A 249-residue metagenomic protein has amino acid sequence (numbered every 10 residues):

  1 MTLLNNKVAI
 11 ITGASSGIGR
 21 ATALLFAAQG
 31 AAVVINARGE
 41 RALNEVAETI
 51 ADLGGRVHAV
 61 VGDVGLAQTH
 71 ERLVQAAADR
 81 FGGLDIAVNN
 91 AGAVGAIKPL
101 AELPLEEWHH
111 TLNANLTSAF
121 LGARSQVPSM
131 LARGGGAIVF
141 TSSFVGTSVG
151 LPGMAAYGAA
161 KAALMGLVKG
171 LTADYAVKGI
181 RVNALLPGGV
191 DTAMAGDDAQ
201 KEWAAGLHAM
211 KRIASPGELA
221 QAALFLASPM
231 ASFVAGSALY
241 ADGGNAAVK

Functional and structural regions predicted by a protein language model:
V8, S15-S16: Conserved glycine-rich cofactor-binding loop
V94-I97, L224, A235-K249: Short C-terminal tail/terminal secondary-structure segment of NAD(P)H-dependent dehydrogenase/reductase domains
K98-L100, E107-L112, A204: Substrate-binding pocket helix/loop in short-chain dehydrogenase/reductase
A123, A160, V168: Active-site helix of classical SDR
P128, T147, K169, A173-D174 (+1 more regions): Alpha-helical segment proximal to the catalytic Tyr-Lys
A176, R181, V234-G236: Short, small/polar-rich loop/turn modules that mediate ligand/substrate recognition or access, typified
H208-L219, M230: A conserved structural motif in NAD(P)-dependent oxidoreductases
